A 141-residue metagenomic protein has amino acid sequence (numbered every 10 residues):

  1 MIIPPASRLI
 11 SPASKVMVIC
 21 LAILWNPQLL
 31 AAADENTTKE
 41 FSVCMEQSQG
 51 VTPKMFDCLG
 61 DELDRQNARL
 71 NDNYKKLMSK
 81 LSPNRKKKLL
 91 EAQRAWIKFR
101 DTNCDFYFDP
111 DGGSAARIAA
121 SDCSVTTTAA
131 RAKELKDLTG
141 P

Functional and structural regions predicted by a protein language model:
M1, I19-I23, P141: Charged interaction patches that mediate protein-protein contacts
M1-P12: N-terminal secretory signal peptides that target proteins for export/translocation
I3, L30-P141: N-terminal alpha-helical modules
I10-L21: Sec-dependent signal peptide hydrophobic core
N26-P27: N-terminal signal peptide c-region/cleavage motif recognized by signal peptidases
